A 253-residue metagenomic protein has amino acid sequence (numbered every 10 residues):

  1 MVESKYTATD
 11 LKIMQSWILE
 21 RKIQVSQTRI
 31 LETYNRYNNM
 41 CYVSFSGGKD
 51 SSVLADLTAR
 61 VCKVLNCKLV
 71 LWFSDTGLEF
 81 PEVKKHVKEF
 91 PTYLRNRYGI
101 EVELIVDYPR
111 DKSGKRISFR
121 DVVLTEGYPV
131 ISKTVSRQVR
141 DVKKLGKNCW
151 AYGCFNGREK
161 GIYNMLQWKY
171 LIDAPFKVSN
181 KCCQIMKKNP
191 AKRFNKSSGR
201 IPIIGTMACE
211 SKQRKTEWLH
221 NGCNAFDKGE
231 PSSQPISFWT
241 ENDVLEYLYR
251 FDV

Functional and structural regions predicted by a protein language model:
V2-D243, R250: ATP-dependent adenylation/nucleotidyltransferase module used to activate substrates
V253: Conserved S-adenosyl-L-methionine
